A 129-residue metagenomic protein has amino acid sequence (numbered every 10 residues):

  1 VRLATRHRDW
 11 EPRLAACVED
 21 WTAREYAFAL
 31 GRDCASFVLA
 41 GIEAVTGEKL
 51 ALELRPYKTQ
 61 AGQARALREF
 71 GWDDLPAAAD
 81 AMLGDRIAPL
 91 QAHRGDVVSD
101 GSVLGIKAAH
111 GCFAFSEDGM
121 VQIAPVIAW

Functional and structural regions predicted by a protein language model:
V1-D73: N-terminal capping segments
T59-V126: ...with weaker cross-activation on analogous glycine-rich loops/strands in unrelated enzymes
